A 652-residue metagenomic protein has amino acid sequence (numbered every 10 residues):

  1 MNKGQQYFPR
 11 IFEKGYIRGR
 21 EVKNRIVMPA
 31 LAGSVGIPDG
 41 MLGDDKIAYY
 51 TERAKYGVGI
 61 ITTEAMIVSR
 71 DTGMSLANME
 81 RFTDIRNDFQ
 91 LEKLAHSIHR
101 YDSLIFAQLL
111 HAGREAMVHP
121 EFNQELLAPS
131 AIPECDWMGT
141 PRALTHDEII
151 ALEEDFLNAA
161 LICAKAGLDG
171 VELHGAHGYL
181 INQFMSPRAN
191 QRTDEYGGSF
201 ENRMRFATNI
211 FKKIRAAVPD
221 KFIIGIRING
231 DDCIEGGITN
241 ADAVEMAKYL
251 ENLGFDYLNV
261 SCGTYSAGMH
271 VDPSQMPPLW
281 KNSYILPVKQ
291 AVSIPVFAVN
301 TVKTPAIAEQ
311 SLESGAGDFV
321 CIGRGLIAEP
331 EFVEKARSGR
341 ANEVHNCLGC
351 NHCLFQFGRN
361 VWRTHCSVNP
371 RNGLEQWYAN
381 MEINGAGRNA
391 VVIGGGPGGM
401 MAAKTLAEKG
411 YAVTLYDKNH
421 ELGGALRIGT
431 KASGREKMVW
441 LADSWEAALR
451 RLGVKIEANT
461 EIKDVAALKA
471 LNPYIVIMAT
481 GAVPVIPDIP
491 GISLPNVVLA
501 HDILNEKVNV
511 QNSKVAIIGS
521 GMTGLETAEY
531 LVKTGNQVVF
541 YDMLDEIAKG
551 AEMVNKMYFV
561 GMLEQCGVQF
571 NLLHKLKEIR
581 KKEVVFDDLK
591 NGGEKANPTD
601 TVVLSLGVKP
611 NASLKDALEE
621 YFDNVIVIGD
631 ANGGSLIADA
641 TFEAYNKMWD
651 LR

Functional and structural regions predicted by a protein language model:
M1-I393, P397, A402-E408, A412-V413 (+1 more regions): Flavin-dependent oxidoreductase catalytic cores
Q5-G15, D44, N372-Q376, I456-E461 (+2 more regions): Short gly/ser/thr-rich secondary-structure transition/capping motifs
P29, Q108, H174-A176, N182 (+23 more regions): Generic beta-strand/beta-sheet core signal
G198-S199, G373-A386, V439-W440, D502-K514 (+2 more regions): Surface-exposed acidic, glycine/proline-enriched linker/cap segments that occur as 15-30-residue helix-coil
F211, Q376-G385, E408, A412 (+4 more regions): Flanking helices and flexible, charged tails adjoining ferredoxin-like Fe-S electron-transfer domains in multi-subunit
V292, G315-A316, L452, I492-S493 (+3 more regions): Short, structured coil segments at secondary-structure junctions
G387-Y416, E457-I475, A479-N496, H501-A551 (+2 more regions): Rossmann-like dinucleotide/flavin-binding elements
L415-L452, Y530-H574, N632-G634: Rossmann-like dinucleotide-binding cores of NAD(P)H-dependent redox enzymes
